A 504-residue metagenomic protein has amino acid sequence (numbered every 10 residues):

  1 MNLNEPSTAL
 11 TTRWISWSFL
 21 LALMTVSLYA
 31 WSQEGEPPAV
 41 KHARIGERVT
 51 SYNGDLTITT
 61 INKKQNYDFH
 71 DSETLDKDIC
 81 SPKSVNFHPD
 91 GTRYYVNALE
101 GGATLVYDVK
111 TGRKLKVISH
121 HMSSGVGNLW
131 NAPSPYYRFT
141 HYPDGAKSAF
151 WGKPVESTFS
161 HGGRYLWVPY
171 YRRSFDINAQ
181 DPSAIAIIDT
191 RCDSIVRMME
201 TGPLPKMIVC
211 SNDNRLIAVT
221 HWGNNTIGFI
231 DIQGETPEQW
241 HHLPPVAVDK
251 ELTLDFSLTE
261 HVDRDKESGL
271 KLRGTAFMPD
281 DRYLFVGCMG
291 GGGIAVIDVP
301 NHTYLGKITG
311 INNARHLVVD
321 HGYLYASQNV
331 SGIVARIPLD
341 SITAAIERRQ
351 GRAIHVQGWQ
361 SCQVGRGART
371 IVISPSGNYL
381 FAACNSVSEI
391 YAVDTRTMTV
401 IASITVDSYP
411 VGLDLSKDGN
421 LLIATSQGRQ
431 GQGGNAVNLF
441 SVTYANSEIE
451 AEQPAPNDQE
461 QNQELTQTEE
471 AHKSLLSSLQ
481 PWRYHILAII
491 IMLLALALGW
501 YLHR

Functional and structural regions predicted by a protein language model:
M1-T12: N-terminal secretory signal peptides that target proteins for export/translocation
R13-L20: Sec-dependent signal peptide recognition, specifically the positively charged N-region followed immediately by
T25-S27: N-terminal signal peptide c-region/cleavage motif recognized by signal peptidases
W31-A495, G499: Predominantly soluble domains enriched in secretory-pathway, periplasmic, or organellar proteins
L502-R504: Short, charged juxtamembrane terminal tails flanking transmembrane helices
